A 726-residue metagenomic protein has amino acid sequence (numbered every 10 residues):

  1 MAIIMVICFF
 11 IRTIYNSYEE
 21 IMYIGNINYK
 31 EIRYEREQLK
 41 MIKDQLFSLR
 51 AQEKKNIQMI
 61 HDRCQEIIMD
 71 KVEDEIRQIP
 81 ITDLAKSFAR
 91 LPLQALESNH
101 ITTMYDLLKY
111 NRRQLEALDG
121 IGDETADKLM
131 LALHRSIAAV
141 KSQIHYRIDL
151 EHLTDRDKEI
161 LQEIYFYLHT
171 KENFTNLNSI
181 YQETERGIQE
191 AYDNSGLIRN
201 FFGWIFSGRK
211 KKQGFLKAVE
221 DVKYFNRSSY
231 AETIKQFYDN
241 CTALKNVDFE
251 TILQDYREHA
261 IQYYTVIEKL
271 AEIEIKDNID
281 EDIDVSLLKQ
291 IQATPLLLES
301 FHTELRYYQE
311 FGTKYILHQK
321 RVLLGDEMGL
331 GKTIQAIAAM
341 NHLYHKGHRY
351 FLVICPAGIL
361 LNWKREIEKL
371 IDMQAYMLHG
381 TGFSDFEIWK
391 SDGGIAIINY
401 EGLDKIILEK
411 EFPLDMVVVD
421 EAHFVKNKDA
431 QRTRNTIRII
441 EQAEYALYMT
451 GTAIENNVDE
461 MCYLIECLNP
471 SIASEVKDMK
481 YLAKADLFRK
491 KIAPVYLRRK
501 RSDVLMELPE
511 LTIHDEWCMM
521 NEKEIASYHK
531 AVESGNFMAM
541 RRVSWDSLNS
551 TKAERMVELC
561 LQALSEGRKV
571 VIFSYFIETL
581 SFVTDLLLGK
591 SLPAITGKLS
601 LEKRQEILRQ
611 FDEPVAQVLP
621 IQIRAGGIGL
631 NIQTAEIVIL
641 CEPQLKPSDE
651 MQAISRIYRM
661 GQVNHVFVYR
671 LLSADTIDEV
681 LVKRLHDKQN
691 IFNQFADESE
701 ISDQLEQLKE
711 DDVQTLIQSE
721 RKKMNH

Functional and structural regions predicted by a protein language model:
F10-S229: Compact, charge-rich alpha-helical regulatory domains located at protein termini
F47-E73, S142, Q162-R321, S391-I395 (+5 more regions): Charged, low-complexity
T242, N246-N278, V285, F424 (+5 more regions): Helicase-associated low-complexity regulatory tails and linkers flanking the ATPase motor
L323-L330, Q335-E366, Q442-Y445: Conserved SF1/SF2 helicase motif Ia
H345-Y350, R365, K369-A375, S391-D392 (+4 more regions): Conserved P-loop NTPase motor "coupling/switch" region that bridges the ATPase
S384-E387, V571-F573, S581-F582, L588-G626: Conserved helicase ATPase core of P-loop NTP-dependent helicases/translocases
A422, D429, C462-I465, S471-S474 (+4 more regions): Interdomain linker/hinge connecting the two RecA-like lobes of the SF2 helicase core
F424-K426, R434, A443-S474, L505-V532 (+1 more regions): SF2 helicase/translocase ATPase core recognition
